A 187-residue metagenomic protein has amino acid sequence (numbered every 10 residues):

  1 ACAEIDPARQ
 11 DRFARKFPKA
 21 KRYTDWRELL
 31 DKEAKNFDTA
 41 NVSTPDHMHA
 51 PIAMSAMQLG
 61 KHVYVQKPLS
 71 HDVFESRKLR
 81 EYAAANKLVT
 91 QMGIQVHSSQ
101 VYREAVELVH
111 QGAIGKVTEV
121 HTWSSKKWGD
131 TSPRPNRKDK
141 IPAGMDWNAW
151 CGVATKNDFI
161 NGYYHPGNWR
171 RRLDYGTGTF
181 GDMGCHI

Functional and structural regions predicted by a protein language model:
A1-V65, F74-V89: N-terminal glycine-/serine-/threonine-rich beta1-alpha1-beta2 phosphate-ribose binding loop of Rossmann-like
E4-D6, T44, H121-S124, A154: Residues that line or immediately flank small-molecule/substrate-binding pockets and catalytic motifs
P7, H47, H97, K127 (+1 more regions): Short, solvent-exposed loop/turn segments at secondary-structure junctions
R9-R12, W128-T131, D158-I160: Short, solvent-exposed loop/turn elements at domain surfaces
V42, P68, G93-I94, F180-M183: Glycine- and other small-residue-rich loops at beta-strand/loop junctions that grip anionic moieties
A50, M54, R77, S99-R103 (+2 more regions): A structural signal for well-ordered alpha-helical segments within the folded catalytic domains of diverse enzymes
H62-Y64, S70-G152: A contiguous active-site-proximal alpha/beta segment in oxidoreductase catalytic domains
K138, A143-I187: Glycine-rich, aromatic-lined ligand/substrate-binding cores of catalytic and carbohydrate-binding domains
